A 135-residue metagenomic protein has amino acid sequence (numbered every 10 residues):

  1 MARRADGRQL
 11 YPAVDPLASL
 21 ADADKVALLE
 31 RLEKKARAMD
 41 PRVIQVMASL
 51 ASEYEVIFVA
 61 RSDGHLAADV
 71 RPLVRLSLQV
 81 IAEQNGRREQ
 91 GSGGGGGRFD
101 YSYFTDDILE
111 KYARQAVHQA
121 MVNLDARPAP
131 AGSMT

Functional and structural regions predicted by a protein language model:
M1-T135: Active-site bordering "gate/hinge" segments that shape substrate access to catalytic or cofactor-binding pockets
